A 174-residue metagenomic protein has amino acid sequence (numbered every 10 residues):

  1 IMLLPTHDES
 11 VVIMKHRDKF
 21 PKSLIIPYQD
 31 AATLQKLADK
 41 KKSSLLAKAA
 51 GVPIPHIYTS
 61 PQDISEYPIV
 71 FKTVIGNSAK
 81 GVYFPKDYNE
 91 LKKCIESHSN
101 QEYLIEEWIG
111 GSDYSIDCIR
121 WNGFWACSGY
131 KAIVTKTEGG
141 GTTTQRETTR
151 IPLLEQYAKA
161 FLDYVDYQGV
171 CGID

Functional and structural regions predicted by a protein language model:
I1-K19: N-terminal glycine-rich "phosphate-gripper" loop used for MgATP/nucleotide binding and carboxylate activation
M2-P5, I25-Y28, V70: Short, conserved beta-strand segments within well-ordered enzyme catalytic domains that often line or immediately flank
I13-H16, K80-V82, S115: Short glycine-/acidic-enriched loop or helix-start segments at secondary-structure transitions that form or flank
R17, S23-L24, G51, D166: Glycine-centered loop/turn motif at secondary-structure junctions
P21, A31-G111, W121-F124, P152: Active-site nucleotide/adenylate-binding loops and adjacent lid/helix of ATP-dependent enzymes
P21-D30, G129: Short hydrophobic/aromatic-enriched beta-strand-loop microsegments
N89, N100, E106-D166: ATP-dependent carboxylate/phosphate-activation module, predominantly the ATP-grasp catalytic core and closely related
Q168-D174: A short glycine-rich, hydrophobically flanked beta-strand micro-motif that places a catalytic Asp/Glu for divalent metal
